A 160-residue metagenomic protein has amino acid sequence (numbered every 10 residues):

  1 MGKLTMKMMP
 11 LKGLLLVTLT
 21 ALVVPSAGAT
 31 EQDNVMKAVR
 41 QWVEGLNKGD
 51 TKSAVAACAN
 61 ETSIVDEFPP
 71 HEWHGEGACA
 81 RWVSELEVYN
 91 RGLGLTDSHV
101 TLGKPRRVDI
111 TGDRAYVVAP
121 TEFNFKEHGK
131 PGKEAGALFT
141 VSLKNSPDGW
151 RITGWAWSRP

Functional and structural regions predicted by a protein language model:
K3-L15: Bacterial N-terminal signal peptides that target proteins for export
V24-A57, R151: Short, low-complexity N-terminal intrinsically disordered segments enriched in polar/charged residues
D33, T51-R107: A solvent-exposed, acidic/Ser-Thr-rich amphipathic alpha-helical stretch
V39, C58-A59, F68-P69, A119-F123 (+1 more regions): A mature extracytoplasmic/lumenal domain signature
V100, G112-F123: A short hydrophobic beta-strand element
G103-V108, T121-F123, L138-K144: Hydrophobic/aromatic beta-strand elements that line small-molecule binding cavities or substrate pockets in beta-rich
Y116, E134-P160: Short beta-strand edge/turn micro-motifs at domain boundaries
N124-K133: Short, cysteine-centered beta-strand-loop-beta hairpins and adjacent loop/turn segments enriched in charged/polar
